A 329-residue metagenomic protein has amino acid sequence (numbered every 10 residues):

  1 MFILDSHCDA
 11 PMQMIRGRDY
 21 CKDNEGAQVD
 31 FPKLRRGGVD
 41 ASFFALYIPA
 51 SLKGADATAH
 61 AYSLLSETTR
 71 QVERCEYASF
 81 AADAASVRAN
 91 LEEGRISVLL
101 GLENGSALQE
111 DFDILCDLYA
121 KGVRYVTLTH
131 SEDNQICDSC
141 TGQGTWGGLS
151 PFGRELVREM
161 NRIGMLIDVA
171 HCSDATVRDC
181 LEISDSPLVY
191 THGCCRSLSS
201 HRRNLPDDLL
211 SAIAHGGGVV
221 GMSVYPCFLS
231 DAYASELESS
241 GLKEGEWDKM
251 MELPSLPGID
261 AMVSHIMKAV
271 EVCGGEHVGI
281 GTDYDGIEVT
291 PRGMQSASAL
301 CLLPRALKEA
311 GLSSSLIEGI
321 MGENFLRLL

Functional and structural regions predicted by a protein language model:
F2-D5, D40-A45, S97-L100, Y125-L128 (+4 more regions): Structural recognition of the beta-strand scaffold that forms the well-ordered cores of secreted hydrolase catalytic
H7, L34, D83, G122 (+5 more regions): Conserved, mostly hydrophobic/aromatic
A10-A27, Y47-A59, Q109, D133-L149 (+3 more regions): Acidic/histidine-rich helix-loop elements that form or flank divalent-metal/phosphate-binding sites at the catalytic
D19-R36, L302-R305: Short catalytic helix/loop segments, enriched in acidic residues and glycine and frequently bearing histidine
Q28, K33-F112, L128-D133, C137-R162 (+1 more regions): A metal-dependent hydrolase metal-coordination microenvironment
E110-A120, R124, G142-V189, R202-G218 (+1 more regions): Histidine/acidic residue-rich metal-binding segments in metalloenzymes
M222-V224, C273-S296: Short acidic/histidine-rich active-site segments
Q295-L329: Mid-to-C-terminal alpha-helical segments outside catalytic/metal-binding sites
